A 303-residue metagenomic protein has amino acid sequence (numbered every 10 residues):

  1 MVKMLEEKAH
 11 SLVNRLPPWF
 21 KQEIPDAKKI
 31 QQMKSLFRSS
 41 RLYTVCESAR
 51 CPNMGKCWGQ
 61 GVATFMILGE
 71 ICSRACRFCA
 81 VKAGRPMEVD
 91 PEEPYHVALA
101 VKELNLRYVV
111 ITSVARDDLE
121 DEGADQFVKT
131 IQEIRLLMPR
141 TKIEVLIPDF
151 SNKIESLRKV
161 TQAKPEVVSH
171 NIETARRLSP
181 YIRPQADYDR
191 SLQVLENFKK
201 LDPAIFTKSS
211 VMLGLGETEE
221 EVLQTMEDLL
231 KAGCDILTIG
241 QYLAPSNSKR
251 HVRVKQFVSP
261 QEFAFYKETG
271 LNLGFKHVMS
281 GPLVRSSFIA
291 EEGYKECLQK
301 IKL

Functional and structural regions predicted by a protein language model:
M1-T64, Y95, L99, N105 (+3 more regions): Auxiliary Fe-S-binding modules of radical SAM enzymes
V45-C57, L68-A83: Local cysteine-cluster metal-coordination motifs and their immediate loop/turn environment, predominantly Fe-S cluster
A63, R74, V168: Change "...and in nucleic-acid phosphodiester-cleaving endonucleases..." to "...and in nucleic-acid processing enzymes
I67-L68, V145, H170, S280: Small/polar loops that bind or transfer phosphate-bearing groups
A75, L119, L178, N247 (+1 more regions): Glycine/Thr-rich phosphate-binding loops of Rossmann-like dinucleotide-binding domains
A80-H96, E103-I154, V160-V194, K208 (+1 more regions): Core AdoMet radical
